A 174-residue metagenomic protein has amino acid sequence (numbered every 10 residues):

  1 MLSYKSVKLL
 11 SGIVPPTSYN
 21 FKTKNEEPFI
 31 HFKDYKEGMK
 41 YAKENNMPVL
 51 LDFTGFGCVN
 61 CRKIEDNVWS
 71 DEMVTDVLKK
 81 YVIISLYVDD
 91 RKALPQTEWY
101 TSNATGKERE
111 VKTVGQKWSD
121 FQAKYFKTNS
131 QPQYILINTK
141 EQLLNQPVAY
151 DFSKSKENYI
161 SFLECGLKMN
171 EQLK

Functional and structural regions predicted by a protein language model:
M1-L51, G55-V82, L86-K174: Proteins that catalyze or organize thiol-disulfide redox chemistry and the adjacent proteostasis machinery handling
